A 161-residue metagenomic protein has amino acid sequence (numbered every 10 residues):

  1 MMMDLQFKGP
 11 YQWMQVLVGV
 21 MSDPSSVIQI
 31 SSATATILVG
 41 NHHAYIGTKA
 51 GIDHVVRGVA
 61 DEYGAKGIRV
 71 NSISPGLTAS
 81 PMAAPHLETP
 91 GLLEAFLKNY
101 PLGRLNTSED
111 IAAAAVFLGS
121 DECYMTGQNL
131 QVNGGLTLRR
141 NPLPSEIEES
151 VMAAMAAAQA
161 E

Functional and structural regions predicted by a protein language model:
M1-Y11, I28, I52, L102: Catalytic Tyr-X3-Lys loop
D4-S25, A60-D61, S120: Amphipathic alpha-helical dimer-interface segment in Rossmann-like NAD(P)H-dependent oxidoreductases
V20, R104-V132, T137: C-terminal substrate-recognition "lid" of short-chain dehydrogenase/reductases
S26-G51, V56-A65, L77, L136: Catalytic loop of short-chain dehydrogenase/reductase
G64, R69, T126-G127: Short, small/polar-rich loop/turn modules that mediate ligand/substrate recognition or access, typified
R69-A79, G119, Q131-N133: Conserved SDR Rossmann-fold cofactor-binding beta-strand/turn motif
P75-P85, L138: Short, flexible catalytic-loop segment of classical short-chain dehydrogenase/reductase
C123-E161: Short C-terminal tail/terminal secondary-structure segment of NAD(P)H-dependent dehydrogenase/reductase domains
